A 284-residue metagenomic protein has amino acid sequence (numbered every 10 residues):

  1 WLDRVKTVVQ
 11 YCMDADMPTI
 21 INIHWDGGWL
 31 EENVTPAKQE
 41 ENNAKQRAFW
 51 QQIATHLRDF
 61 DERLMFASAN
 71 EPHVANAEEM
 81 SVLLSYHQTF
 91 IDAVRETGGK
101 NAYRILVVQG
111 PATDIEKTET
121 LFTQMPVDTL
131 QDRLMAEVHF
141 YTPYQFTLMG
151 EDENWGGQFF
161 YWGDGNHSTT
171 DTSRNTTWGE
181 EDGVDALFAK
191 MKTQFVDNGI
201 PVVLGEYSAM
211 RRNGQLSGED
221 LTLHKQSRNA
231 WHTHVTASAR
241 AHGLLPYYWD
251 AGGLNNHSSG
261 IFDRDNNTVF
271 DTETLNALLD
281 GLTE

Functional and structural regions predicted by a protein language model:
W1-G28, K45-A48, H56, Y86-R104 (+2 more regions): Aromatic-lined substrate-binding rim segments of carbohydrate-active enzymes
W1-L2, W25-N42, V74-N76, N213-L223 (+1 more regions): Surface-exposed, active-site-proximal loop segments in enzymatic domains
D3, E40, A44, S81 (+3 more regions): Soluble non-cytosolic domains of exported or imported proteins
D3, G28-L30, P72-N76, A112-K117 (+4 more regions): Acidic-and-aromatic substrate-binding clefts and catalytic sites of carbohydrate-active enzymes
D14, T129-Q131, H232, H257: Short, solvent-exposed coil/turn segments
P18-G28, E62-S68, V203-E206, Y248-W249: Short beta-strand segments at enzyme active-site cores
N43-E180, A189-M210, A241-H242: Active-site region of glycoside hydrolase catalytic domains
G214-E284: Aromatic-rich peripheral "rim/lid" segments of glycoside hydrolase catalytic domains that contact and position glycan
